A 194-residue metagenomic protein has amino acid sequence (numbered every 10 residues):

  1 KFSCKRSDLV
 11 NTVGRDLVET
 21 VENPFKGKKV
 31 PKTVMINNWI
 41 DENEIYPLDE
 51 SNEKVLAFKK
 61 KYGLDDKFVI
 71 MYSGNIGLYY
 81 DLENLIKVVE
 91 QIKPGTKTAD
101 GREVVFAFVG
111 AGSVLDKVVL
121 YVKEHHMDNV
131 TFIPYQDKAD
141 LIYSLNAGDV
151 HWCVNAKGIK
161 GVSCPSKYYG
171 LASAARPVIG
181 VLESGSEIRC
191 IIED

Functional and structural regions predicted by a protein language model:
K1-V10: Membrane-proximal helix-turn-helix segments that form the acceptor-binding/catalytic region of lipid-linked
D16, I36-W39: Carbohydrate-associated surface elements
K32, L64-I70, E103-V105: Charged active-site motifs of nucleotide-sugar-dependent glycosyltransferases
N38, V69-G77, A111, P134-Y135: Conserved donor-binding loops in enzymes that form glycosidic bonds
Y46-G63: A short helix/loop element that forms part of the nucleotide-sugar donor recognition site in Leloir-type
L64-Y80, I86-E90: Conserved donor-binding/catalytic core segment of Leloir-type glycosyltransferases
Y80, V130, D137-S144, H151-A172 (+1 more regions): Nucleotide-sugar-dependent
P94-G110, L115-D140: Nucleotide-activated donor-binding/catalytic signature segment of Leloir-type glycosyltransferases, i.e., the conserved
